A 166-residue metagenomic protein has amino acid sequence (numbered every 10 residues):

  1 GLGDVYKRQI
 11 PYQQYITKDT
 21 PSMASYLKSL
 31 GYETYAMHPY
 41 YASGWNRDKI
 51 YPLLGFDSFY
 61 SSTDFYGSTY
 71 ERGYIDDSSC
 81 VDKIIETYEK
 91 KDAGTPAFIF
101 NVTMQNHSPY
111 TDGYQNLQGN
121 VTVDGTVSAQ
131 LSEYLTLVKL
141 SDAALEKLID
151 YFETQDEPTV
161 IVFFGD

Functional and structural regions predicted by a protein language model:
G1-G165: Solvent-exposed soluble domains appended to multi-pass membrane proteins
